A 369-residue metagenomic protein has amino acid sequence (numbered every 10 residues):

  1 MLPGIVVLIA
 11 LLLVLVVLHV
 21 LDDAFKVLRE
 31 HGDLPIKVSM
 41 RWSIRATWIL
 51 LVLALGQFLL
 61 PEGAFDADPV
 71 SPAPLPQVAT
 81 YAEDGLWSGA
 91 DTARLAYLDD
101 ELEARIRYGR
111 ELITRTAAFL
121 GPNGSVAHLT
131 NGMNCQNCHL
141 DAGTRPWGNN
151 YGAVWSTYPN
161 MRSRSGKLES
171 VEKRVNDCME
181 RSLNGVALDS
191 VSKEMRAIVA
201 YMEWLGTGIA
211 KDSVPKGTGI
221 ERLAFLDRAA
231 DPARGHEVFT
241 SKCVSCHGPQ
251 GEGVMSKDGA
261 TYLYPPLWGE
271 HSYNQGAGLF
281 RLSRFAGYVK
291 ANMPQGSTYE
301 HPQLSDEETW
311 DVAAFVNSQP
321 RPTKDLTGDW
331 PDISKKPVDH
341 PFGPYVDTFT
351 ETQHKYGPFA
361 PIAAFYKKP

Functional and structural regions predicted by a protein language model:
M1-G121, S163-K167, K173, L183-K193 (+1 more regions): N-terminal export/targeting leaders of redox proteins
L86-V126, T207-F239, G253-M255: Electrostatic cytochrome c docking/interface patches
E103-Y108, L112, T116, N137 (+3 more regions): Extracytoplasmic electron-transfer domains, predominantly the class I c-type cytochrome c fold
F119-P122, R145-W147, S182-A187, L205-T218 (+7 more regions): Inter-heme linker and motif-flanking segments adjacent to c-type heme-binding CXXCH motifs in c-type cytochromes
H128-L129, N149: N-terminal juxtadomain amphipathic helix that follows a signal peptide/anchor or precedes a small N-terminal auxiliary
T130-G143, I198, G235-V254, L267 (+1 more regions): The canonical Cys-X-X-Cys-His
E194-Y201: An extracellular/luminal cadherin ectodomain-centered signature
S241, S245-C246, G251-G253, Y262 (+3 more regions): C-terminal cap of thioredoxin/glutaredoxin-like
